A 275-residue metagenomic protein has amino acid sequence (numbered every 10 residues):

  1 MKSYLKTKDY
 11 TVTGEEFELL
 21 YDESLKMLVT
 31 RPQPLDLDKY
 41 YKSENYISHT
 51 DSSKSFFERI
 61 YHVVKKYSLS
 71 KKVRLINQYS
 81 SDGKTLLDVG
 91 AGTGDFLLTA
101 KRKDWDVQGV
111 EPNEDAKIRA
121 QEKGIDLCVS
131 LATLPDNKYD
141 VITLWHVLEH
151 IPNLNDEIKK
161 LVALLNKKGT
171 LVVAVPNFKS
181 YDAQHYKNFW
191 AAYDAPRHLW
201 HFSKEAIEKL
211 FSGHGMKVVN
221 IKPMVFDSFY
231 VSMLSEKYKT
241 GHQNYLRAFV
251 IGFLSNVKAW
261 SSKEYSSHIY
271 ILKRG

Functional and structural regions predicted by a protein language model:
M1-W145, N155-I158, P223-M224, S235-K239 (+2 more regions): Conserved N-terminal segment of class I S-adenosyl-L-methionine
S3, K204-K222, R247: A SAM-dependent methyltransferase catalytic signature shared across enzymes that methylate proteins
H62, N244-S255, A259: Short hydrophobic helices that act as membrane-entry/anchoring signals
W145-P152, A174, R197: Short catalytic micro-motifs in class I SAM-dependent methyltransferases
P152-D156, A183: Short N-terminal helix/helix-N-cap motif within the alpha/beta-hydrolase-1
N155-T170: A short glycine-rich, Lys/Arg-flanked "PGG" loop and its adjoining helix->strand segment in the class I
V173-W200, E205-L210, M233-K237: Short, glycine-/aromatic-enriched active-site segment of Class I SAM-dependent methyltransferases
V219-Y245: Conserved catalytic loop of SAM-dependent methyltransferase domains
